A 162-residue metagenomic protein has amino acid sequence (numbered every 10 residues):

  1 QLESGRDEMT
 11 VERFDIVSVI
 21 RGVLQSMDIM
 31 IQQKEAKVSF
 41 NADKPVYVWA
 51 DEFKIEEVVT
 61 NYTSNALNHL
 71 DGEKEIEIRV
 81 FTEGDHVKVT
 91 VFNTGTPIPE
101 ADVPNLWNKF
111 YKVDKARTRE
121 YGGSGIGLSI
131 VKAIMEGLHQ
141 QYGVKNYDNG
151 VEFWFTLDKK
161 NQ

Functional and structural regions predicted by a protein language model:
S4-M9, Y47-A50: Conserved micro-motifs of the catalytic ATP-binding
T10-D15, Q32, K37-V46: Conserved catalytic submotifs in the C-terminal HATPase_c
A66-L67: Short helix-loop "hinge" at the ATP-lid/N-box region of the Bergerat-fold HATPase_c
E73-D85: Short beta-strand/loop element within the Bergerat-fold HATPase_c
I98-K112: Short conserved segment of the HATPase_c
G122, G127, V131: Short alpha-helical Gxxx[C/S/T] motif in the catalytic ATP-binding
H139-Q140: Conserved glycine-rich
